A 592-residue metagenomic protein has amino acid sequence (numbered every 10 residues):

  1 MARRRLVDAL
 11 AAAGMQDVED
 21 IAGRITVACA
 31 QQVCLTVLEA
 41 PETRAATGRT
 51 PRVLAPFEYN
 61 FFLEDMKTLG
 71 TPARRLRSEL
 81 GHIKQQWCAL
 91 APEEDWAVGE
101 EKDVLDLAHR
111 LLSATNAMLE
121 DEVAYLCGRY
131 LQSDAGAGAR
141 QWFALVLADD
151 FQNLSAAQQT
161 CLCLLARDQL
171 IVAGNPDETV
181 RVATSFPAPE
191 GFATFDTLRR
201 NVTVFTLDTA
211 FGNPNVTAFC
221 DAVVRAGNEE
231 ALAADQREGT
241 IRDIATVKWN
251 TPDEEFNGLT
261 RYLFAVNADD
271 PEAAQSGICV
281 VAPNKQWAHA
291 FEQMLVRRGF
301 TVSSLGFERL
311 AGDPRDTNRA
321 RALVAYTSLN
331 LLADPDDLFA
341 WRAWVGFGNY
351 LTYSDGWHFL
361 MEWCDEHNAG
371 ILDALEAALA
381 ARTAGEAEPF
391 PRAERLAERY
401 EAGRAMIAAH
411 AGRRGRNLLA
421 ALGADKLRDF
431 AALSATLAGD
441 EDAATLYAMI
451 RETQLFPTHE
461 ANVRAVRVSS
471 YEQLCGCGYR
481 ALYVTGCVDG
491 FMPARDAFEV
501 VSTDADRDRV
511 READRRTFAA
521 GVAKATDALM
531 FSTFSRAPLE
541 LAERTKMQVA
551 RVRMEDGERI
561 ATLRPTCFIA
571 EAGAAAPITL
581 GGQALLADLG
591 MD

Functional and structural regions predicted by a protein language model:
M1-H82, D106: Conserved P-loop NTPase-based nucleic-acid remodeling module centered on helicase motor cores
R44, G48, F57-L147, A156-C161 (+2 more regions): Accessory N-terminal region flanking or inserted into the helicase ATPase core in nucleic-acid motor proteins
L145, Q152-A222, Q236-R237, N257 (+2 more regions): Conserved helicase motor core of SF1/SF2 NTP-dependent helicases
T197-R199, D270-A405: ATPase/helicase motor core of nucleic-acid motors
R199-F300, L455, G582-D592: Helicase P-loop NTPase motor core
P271-A274, A377-A481, D489-R495, M530 (+3 more regions): Accessory C-terminal helicase-associated subdomains
V488-G590: C-terminal accessory regions
